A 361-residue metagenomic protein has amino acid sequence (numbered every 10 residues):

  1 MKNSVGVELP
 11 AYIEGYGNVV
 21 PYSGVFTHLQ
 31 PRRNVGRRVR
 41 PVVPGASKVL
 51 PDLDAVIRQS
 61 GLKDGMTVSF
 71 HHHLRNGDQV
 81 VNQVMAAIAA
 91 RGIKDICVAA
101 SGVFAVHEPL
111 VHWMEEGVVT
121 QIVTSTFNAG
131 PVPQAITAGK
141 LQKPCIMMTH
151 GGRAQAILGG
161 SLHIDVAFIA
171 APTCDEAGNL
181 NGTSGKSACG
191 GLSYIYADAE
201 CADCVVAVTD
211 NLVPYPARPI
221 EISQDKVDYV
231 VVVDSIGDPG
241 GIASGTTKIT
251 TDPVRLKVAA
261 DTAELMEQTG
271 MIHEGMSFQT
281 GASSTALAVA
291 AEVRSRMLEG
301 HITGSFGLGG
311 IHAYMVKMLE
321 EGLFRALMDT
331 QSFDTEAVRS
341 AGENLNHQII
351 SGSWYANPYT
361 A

Functional and structural regions predicted by a protein language model:
M1-A361: Conserved alpha/beta enzyme-core scaffold
